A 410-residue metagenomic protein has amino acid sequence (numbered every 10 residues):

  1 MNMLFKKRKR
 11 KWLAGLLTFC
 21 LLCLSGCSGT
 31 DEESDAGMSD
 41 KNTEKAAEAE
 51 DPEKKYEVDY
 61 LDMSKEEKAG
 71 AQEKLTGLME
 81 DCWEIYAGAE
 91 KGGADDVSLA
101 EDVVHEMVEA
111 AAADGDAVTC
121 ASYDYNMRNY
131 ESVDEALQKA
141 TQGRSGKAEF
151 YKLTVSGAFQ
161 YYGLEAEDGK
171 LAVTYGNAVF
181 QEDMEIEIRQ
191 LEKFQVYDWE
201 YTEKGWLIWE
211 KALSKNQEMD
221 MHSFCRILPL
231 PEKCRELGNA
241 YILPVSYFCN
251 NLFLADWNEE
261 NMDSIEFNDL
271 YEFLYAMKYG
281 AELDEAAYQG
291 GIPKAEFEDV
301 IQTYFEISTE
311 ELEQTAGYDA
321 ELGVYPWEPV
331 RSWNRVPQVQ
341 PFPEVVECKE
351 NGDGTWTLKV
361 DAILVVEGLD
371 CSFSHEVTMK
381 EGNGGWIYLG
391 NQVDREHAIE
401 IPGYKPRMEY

Functional and structural regions predicted by a protein language model:
M1-L4, Y60-D62: Short intrinsically disordered, low-complexity coil segments enriched in acidic
M3-L16: Bacterial N-terminal signal peptides that target proteins for export
C23-G26: C-terminal motif of bacterial Sec signal peptides marking the signal peptidase cleavage site
S28-T30: Bacterial signal peptide processing site
S34-Y410: Mature, Sec-exported extracytoplasmic domains of Gram-positive
